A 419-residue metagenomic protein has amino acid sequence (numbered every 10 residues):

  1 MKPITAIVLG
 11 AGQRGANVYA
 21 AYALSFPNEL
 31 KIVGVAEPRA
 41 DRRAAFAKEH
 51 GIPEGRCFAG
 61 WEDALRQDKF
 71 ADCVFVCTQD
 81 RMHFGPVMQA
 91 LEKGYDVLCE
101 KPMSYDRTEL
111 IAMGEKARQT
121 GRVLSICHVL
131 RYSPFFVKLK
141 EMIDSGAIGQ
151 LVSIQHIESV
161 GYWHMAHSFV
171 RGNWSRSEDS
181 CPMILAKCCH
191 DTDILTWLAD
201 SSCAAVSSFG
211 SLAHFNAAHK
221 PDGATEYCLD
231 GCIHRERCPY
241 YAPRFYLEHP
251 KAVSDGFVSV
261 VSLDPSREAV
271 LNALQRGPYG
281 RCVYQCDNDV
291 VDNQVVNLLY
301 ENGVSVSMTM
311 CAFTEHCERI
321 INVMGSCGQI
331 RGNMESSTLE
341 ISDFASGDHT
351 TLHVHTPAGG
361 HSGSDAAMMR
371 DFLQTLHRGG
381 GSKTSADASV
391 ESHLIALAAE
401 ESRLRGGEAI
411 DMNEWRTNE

Functional and structural regions predicted by a protein language model:
M1-I52: N-terminal Rossmann-like dinucleotide-binding module
V8, H50, D289-E419: C-terminal helical cap and adjacent loop that interface with cofactors, partners, or active-site loops
G15, L130-R281, G406: Predominantly a Rossmann-like dinucleotide-binding segment in NAD(P)-dependent oxidoreductases
I52-K116: Beta-loop-alpha module in the N-terminal Rossmann-like domain of NAD(P)-dependent dehydrogenases, especially those
G94, G121, G146, G303 (+1 more regions): Glycine-centered short loops/turns at secondary-structure junctions
C99, L124-I126, Q155, G332: Hydrophobic residues in well-ordered beta-strands that form the structural core
E109, R131-Y132, K138, I157-S159 (+3 more regions): Catalytic cores of eukaryotic secretory-pathway lumenal/extracellular enzymes that build and remodel glycoconjugates
A112-V129, G149-S153: Rossmann-fold dehydrogenase core element
